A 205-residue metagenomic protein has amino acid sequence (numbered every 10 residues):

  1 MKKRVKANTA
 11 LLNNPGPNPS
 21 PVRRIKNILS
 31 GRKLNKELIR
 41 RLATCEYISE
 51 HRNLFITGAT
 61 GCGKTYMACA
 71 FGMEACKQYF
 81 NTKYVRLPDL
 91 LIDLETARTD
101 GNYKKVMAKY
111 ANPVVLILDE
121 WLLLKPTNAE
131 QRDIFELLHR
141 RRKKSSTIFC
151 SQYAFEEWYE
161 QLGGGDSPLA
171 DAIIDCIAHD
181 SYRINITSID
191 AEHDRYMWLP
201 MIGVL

Functional and structural regions predicted by a protein language model:
M1-S20: Interdomain "pre-motor" coupling segment immediately N-terminal to P-loop NTPase/helicase cores
R23-A43: N-terminal pre-Walker A segment at the start of P-loop NTPase domains
T44-H51: Phosphate-binding P-loop
H51-M67: Walker A/P-loop nucleotide-binding motif
R52, Y79-N81, N112-V115, K143-F149: Loop/turn-to-beta-strand initiation segments
G72-V85: Post-Walker A helix-loop "phosphate-sensing" segment adjacent to the P-loop in P-loop NTPases
L90-A97, G101-A108, W121-L205: Replace "adjacent to P-loop NTPase cores in ATP/GTP-dependent enzymes" with "adjacent to NTP-binding cores
